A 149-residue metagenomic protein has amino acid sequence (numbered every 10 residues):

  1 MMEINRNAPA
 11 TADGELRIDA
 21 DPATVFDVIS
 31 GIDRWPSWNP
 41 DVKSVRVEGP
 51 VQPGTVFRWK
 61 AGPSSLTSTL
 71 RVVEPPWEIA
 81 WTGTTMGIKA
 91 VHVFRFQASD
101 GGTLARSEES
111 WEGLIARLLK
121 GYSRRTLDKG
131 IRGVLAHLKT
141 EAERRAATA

Functional and structural regions predicted by a protein language model:
M1-G49, E143, A149: Hydrophobic ligand-binding cavity/cleft-lining segments
G14-L16, L66-V72, G83, V91-A98: Hydrophobic/aromatic beta-strand elements that line small-molecule binding cavities or substrate pockets in beta-rich
A23-D27, S37, V72, A98-G101 (+2 more regions): Replace "anionic and nucleotidyl ligands
P53-T55, I79, T103-E108: A short hydrophobic beta-strand element
T55-G62, I79-T85: Short beta-strand segments that buttress and anchor functional surface loops
E74-W77: Short, conserved beta-turn/loop elements at beta-strand boundaries and strand-helix junctions
T84-T140, A149: Beta-strand/loop substructures that line and gate deep hydrophobic ligand-binding cavities in soluble
